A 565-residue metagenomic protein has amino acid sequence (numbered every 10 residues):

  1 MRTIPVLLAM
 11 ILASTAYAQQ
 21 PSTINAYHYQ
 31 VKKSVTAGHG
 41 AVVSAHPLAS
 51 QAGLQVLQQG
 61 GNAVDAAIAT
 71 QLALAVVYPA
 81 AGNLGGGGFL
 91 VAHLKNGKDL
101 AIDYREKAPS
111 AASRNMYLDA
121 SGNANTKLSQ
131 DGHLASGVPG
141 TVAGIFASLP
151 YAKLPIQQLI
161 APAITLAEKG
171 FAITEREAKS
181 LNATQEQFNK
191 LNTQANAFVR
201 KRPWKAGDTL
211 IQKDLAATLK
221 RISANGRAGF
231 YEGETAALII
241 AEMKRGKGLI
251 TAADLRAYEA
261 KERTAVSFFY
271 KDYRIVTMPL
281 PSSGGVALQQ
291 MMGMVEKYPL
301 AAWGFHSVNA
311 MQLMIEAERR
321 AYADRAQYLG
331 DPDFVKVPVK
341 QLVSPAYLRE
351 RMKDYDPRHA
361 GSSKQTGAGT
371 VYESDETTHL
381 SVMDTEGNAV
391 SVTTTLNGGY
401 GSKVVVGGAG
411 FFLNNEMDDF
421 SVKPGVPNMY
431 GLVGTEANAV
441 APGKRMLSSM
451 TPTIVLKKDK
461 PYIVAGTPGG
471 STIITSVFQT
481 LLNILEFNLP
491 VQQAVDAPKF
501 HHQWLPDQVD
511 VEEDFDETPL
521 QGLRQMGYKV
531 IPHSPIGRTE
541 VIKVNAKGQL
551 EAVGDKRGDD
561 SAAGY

Functional and structural regions predicted by a protein language model:
P5-T15: Bacterial N-terminal signal peptides
Q19-Q51, Q55, A63-V64, I68-G226 (+7 more regions): Noncatalytic scaffold domains of N-terminal-nucleophile
Q20, K297-L396, G408-A409, P424-G425: Internal maturation/activation junctions in enzymes
V76-A101, L249-T251, A389-K457, F487 (+1 more regions): Active-site rim segments in enzyme catalytic domains, especially the processed small/beta chain of N-terminal
G82-N83, G87-L94, T378-V382, P452-I454 (+2 more regions): Short beta-strand scaffold segments in enzyme catalytic cores
I250-K271, P345-V371, L413-P452: Active-site Gly/Thr loop motif
K444, E486-S534: Extended C-terminal subregions enriched in glycine
